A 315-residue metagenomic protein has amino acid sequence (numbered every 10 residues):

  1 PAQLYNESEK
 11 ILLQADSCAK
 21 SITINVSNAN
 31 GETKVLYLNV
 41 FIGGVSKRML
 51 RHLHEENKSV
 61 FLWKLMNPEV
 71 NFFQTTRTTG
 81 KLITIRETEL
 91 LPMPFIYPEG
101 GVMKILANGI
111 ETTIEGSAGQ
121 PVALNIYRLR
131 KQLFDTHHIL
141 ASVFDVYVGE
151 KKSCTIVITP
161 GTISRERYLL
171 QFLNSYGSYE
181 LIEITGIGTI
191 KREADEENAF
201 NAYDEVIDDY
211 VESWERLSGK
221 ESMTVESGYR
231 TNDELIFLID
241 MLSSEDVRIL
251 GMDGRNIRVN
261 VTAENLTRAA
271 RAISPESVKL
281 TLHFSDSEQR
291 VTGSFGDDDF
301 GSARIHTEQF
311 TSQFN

Functional and structural regions predicted by a protein language model:
P1-T162: Preference for solvent-exposed, low-hydrophobicity sequence contexts
P92-P94, P98, Q132-L133, H137-I139 (+1 more regions): Extracellular/virion structural assembly segments
